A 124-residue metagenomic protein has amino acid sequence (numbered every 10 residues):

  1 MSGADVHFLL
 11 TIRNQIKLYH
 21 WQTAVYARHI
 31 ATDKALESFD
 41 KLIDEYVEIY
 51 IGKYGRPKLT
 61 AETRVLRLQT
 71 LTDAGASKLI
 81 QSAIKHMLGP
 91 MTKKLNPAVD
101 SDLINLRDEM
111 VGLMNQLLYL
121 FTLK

Functional and structural regions predicted by a protein language model:
M1-A4, N105: Charge-dense, intrinsically disordered terminal/linker segments
A4, F8-T11, Q15, K34 (+6 more regions): Charged, amphipathic alpha-helical oligomerization/scaffolding segments
T11-K34, K94-V99: Helix-loop segments that flank and shape redox-cofactor active sites
I30-T60: Conserved alpha-helical segments that form or flank metal/cofactor-binding pockets of metalloenzymes
V65-F121: Acidic/histidine-rich alpha-helical segments that form the ligand environment of transition-metal centers
